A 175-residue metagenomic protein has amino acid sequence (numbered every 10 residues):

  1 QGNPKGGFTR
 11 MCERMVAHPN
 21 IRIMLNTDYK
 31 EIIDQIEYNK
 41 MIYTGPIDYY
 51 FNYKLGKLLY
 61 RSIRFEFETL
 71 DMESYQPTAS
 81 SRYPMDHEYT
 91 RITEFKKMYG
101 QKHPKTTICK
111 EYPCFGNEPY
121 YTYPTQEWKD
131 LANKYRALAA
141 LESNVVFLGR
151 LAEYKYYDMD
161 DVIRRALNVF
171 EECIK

Functional and structural regions predicted by a protein language model:
Q1-R14: Short beta-strand to alpha-helix junction loop
V16, N20, P46, F51 (+1 more regions): Hydrophobic/aromatic-lined pockets within catalytic cores
V16-K30: A conserved beta-strand/loop element that lines the FAD pocket in flavoprotein oxidoreductases
I23-L25, Y43, F147: A structural signal for the hydrophobic beta-strands that form the central parallel beta-sheet of Rossmann-like
T27-L138: Mid-domain catalytic core of redox enzymes that form a hydrophobic substrate pocket/lid adjacent to a catalytic redox
K40, A139-K155, V162-A166: Short FAD-binding loop at a beta-strand-to-alpha-helix junction that anchors the flavin cofactor in diverse
L55, Y157-D160: Short, solvent-exposed loop/turn segments at secondary-structure boundaries
I163-K175: Internal hydrophobic alpha-helix adjacent to the cofactor/substrate pocket in enzyme cavities
